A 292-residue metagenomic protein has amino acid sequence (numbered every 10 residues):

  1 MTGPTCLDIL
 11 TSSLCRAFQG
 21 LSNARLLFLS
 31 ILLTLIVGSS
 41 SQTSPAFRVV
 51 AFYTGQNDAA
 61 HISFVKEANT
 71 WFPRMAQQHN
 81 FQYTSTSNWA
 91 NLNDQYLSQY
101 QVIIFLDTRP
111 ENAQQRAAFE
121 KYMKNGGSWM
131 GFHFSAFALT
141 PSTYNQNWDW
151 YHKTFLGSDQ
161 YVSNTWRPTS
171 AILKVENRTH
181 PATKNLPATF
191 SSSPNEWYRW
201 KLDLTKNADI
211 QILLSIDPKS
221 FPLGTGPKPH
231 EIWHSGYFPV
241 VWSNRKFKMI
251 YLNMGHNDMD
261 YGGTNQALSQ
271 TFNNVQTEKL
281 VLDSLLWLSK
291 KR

Functional and structural regions predicted by a protein language model:
M1-S22: N-terminal secretory signal peptides that target proteins for export/translocation
F28-L35: Bacterial N-terminal signal peptides
V37-P45: Bacterial Sec-dependent signal peptides at the C-terminal "C-region" and cleavage site
S44, R48-L139: Helical hinge/lid and interdomain linker segments adjacent to catalytic or ligand-binding clefts that mediate domain
S44-F47, S63, W71-R74, Q78 (+3 more regions): Extracellular ligand-binding/catalytic regions of CAZymes and related secreted enzymes and adhesion modules
E67-W71, Q114, A118, W150 (+2 more regions): Extracytoplasmic/secreted proteins, especially bacterial periplasmic and envelope-associated proteins
R109-L186: A glycine-rich, often tryptophan-bearing local segment used as a flexible ligand/cofactor-contacting loop or short
N164-Y251: Catalytic beta-strand/loop cores that center a nucleophilic Ser/Cys/Thr and support acyl-enzyme chemistry
